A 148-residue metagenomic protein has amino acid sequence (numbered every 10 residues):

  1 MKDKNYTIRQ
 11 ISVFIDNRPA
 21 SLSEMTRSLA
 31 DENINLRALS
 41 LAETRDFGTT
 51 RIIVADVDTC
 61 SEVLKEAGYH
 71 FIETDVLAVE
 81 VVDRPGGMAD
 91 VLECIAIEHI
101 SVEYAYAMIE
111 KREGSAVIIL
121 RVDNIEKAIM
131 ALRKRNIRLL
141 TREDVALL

Functional and structural regions predicted by a protein language model:
M1-P85, A89-L148: Structural preference for solvent-exposed beta-strand-turn elements and adjacent flexible terminal/loop segments within
